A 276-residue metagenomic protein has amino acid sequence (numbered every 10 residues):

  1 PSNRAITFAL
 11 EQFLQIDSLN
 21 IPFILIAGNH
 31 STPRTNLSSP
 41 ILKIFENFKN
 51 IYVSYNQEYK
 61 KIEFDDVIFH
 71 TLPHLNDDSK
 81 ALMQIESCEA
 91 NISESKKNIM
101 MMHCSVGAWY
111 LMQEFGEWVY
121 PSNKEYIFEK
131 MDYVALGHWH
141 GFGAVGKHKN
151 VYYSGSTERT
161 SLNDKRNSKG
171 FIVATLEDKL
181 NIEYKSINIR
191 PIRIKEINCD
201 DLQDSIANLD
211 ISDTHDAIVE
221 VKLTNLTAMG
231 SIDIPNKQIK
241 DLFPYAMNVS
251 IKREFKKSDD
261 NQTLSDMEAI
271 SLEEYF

Functional and structural regions predicted by a protein language model:
P1-K60, I127: Core catalytic region of metal-dependent phosphoesterases/phosphodiesterases, especially metallo-beta-lactamase-like
I6, N76-L82, I92-M131, L162: Active-site-proximal segments of metal-dependent phosphoesterases and phosphodiesterases across multiple
A9, G28, F69, H103 (+4 more regions): Divalent metal-coordination and catalytic microenvironments
S18-F23, K96, K130-D132, K149: A short helix->loop->beta-strand "cap" motif at the edges of active sites that frequently abuts
L25-L37, K60-I62, N76-S79, S105-Y110 (+2 more regions): Active-site environment of divalent metal-dependent phosphoester hydrolases
D66-N76, N98-S105, V151-G155: Active-site-proximal beta-strand elements of phosphoester/diester hydrolases
M112-L180: Conserved beta-sheet core of the metallophosphoesterase superfamily
E177-F276: Accessory, non-catalytic peripheral segments of nucleic-acid enzymes
